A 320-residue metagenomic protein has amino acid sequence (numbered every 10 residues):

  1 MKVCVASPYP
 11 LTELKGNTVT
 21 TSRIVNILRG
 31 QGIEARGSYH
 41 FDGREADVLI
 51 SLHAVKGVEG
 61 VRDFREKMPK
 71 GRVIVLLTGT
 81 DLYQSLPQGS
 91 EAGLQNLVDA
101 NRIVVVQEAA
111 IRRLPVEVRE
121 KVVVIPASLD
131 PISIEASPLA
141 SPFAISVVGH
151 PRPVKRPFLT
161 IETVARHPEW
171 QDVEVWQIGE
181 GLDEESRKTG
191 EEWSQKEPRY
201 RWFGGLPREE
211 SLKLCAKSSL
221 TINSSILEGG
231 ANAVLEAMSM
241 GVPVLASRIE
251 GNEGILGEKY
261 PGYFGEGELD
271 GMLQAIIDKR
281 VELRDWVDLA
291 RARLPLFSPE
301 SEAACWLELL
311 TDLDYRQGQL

Functional and structural regions predicted by a protein language model:
G16, V281-Y315: A charged, aromatic-enriched C-terminal amphipathic alpha-helix characteristic of glycosyltransferases across folds
L97, G205-L206, K213-S218: Short alpha-helical donor nucleotide-sugar binding micro-motif in glycosyltransferases
V98-V122, P126-I132: A short, active-site helix/loop in glycosyltransferases that binds the activated sugar's phosphate group
A136-R166, V175-I178: Conserved donor-binding/catalytic core segment of Leloir-type glycosyltransferases
K188-E209: Nucleotide-activated donor-binding/catalytic signature segment of Leloir-type glycosyltransferases, i.e., the conserved
I226: Aromatic "clamp/platform" in nucleotide-sugar-dependent glycosyltransferases that forms part of the donor/acceptor
P243-A246: Short hydrophobic beta-strand element within catalytic cores of glycosyltransferases and related nucleotide-activated
E258-E268, A275-V281: Conserved acidic donor-binding segment of nucleotide-sugar-dependent glycosyltransferases
